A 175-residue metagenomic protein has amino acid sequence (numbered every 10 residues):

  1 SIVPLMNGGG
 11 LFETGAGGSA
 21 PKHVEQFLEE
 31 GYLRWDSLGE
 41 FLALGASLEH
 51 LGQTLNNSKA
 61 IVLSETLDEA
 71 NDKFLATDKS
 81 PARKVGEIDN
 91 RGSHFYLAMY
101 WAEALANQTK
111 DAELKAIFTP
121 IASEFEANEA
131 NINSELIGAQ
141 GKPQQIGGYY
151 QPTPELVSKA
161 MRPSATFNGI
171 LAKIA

Functional and structural regions predicted by a protein language model:
S1-V85: Structured mid-domain segments that build the active-site/substrate or prosthetic-cofactor binding neighborhood
G39, G86-L105: Alpha-helical bundle segments that constitute or directly flank the non-heme di-iron/ferroxidase center
G45, Y96-M99, A122, E126: Generic structural concept
S47-Q53, M99-K110: Well-ordered alpha-helical scaffold segments within catalytic/enzyme domains
H50, P152-A175: C-terminal accessory extensions/subdomains outside the catalytic/core fold
K115-S123: Short, charged, amphipathic alpha-helical segments
N133-Y150: A glycine-biased, small/acidic residue-tolerant capping/turn segment at secondary-structure junctions
